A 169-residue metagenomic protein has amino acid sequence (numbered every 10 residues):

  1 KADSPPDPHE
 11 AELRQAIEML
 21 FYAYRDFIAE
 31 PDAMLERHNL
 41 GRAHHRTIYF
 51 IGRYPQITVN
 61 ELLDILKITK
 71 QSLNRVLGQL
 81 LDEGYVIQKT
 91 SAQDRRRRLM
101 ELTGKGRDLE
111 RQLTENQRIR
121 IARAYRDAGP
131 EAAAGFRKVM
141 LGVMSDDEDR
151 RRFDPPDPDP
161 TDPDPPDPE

Functional and structural regions predicted by a protein language model:
K1-H38, D162-E169: N-terminal leader segment of winged-helix/HTH proteins
D3, I28, G78-L141: Charged, amphipathic alpha-helical coiled-coil/dimerization segments
P8-E10, M34, I121-E131, R151-D159: Hydrophobic/aromatic-rich alpha-helical bundle segments in the mid-to-C-terminal region
Y24, P55, L66, K70 (+2 more regions): Flexible interhelical turns and helix-capping residues at alpha-helix boundaries within structured domains
A29-S72, E83: N-terminal helix-turn-helix DNA-binding core of bacterial DNA-binding proteins
R75: DNA-binding alpha-helical recognition surfaces that contact promoter or target DNA
A134-E169: Exposed, interaction-prone assembly regions rather than primary DNA-binding/catalytic cores
